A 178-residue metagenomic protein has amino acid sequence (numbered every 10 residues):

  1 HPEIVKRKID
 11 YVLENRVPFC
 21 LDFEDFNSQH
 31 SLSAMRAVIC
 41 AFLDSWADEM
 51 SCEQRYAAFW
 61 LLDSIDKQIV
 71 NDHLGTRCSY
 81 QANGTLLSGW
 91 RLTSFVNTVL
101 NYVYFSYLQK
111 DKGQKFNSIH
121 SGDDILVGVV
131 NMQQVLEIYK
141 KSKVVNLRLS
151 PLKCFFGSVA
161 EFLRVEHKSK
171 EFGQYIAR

Functional and structural regions predicted by a protein language model:
H1-R178: Core nucleotidyl-transferase/polymerase catalytic module
